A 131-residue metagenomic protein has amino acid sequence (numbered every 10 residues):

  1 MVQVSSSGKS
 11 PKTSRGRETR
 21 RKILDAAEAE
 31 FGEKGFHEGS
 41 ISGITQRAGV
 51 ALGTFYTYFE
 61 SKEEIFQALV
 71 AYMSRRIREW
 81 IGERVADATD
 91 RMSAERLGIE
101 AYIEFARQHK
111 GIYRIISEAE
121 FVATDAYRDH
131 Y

Functional and structural regions predicted by a protein language model:
M1-E18, D25, A29: N-terminal intrinsically disordered/low-complexity leader segments
K22, E30-E64, A68: Helix-turn-helix
I23, A27-F31, I77, Y102: Short hydrophobic clusters on alpha-helical segments that form packing/core surfaces in small helical domains
E33-H37, A88, H109: Short coil/turn segments at alpha/beta junctions that flank glycine-rich nucleotide-binding fingerprints
I41, A71-R78: Short, basic, alpha-helical segments at the C-terminal edge of helix-turn-helix-like DNA-binding modules
A68, G82-Q108: Hydrophobic alpha-helical connector segments
R75-R78, T124-Y131: Amphipathic alpha-helical packing segments from all-alpha helical-bundle domains
A94, I103-D125: Amphipathic alpha-helical segments used for helix-helix packing
